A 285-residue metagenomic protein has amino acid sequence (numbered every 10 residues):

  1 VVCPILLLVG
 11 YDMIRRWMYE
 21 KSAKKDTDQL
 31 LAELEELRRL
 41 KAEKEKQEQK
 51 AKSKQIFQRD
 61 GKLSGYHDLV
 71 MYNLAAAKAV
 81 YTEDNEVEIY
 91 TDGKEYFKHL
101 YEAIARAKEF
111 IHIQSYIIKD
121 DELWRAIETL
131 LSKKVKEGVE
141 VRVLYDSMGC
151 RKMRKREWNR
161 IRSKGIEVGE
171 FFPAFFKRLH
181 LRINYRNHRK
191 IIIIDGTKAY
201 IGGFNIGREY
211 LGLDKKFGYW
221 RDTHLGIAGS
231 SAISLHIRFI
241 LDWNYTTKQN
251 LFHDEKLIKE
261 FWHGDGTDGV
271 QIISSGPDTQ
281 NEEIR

Functional and structural regions predicted by a protein language model:
V1-R285: N-terminal localization/anchoring segments of enzymes in phospholipid and broader phosphate metabolism
